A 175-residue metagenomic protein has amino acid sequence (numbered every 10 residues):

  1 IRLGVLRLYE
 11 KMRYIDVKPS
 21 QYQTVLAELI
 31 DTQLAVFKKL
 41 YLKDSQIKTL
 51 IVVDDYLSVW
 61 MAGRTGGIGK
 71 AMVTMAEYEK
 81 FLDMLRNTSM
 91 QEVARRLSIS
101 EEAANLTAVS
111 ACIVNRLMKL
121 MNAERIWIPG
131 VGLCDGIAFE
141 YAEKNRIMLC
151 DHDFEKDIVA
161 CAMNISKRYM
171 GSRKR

Functional and structural regions predicted by a protein language model:
R2-R175: Helical "lid/coupling" subdomains associated with nucleotide-phosphate turnover
